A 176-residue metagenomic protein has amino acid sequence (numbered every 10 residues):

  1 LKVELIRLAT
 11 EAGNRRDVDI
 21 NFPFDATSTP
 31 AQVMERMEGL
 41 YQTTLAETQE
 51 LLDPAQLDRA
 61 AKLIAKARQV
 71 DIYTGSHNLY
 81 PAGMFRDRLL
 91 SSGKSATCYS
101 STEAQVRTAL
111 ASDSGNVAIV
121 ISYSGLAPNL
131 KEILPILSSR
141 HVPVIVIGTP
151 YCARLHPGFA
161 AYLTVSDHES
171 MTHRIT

Functional and structural regions predicted by a protein language model:
L1-A55: HTH-adjacent hinge/linker in prokaryotic transcriptional regulators
D17, E35-R36, A60-A61, T108-A109: Short, flexible segments with low predicted structural confidence
A31-E35, A127, T176: Amphipathic, non-membrane alpha-helical segments in soluble helical-bundle scaffolds
T48-L52, A60, I72-Y73: Short helix-to-loop capping/linker segments positioned immediately adjacent to catalytic or ligand/cofactor-binding
A55-R68: Glycine-rich phosphate/diphosphate-binding loops that line cofactor/substrate pockets in enzymes
A65-I175: Glycine-rich phosphate-binding loops that contact phosphosugars or nucleotide phosphates
